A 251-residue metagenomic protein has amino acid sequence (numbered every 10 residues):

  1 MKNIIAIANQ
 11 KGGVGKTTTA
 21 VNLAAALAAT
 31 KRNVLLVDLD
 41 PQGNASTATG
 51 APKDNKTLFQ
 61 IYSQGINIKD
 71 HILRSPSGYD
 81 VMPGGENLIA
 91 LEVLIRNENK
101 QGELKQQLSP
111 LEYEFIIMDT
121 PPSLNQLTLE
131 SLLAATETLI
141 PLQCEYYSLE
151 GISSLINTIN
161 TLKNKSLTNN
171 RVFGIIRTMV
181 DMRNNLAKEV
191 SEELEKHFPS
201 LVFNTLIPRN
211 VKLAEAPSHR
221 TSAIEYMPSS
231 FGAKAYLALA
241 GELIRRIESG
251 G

Functional and structural regions predicted by a protein language model:
M1-G251: P-loop NTP-binding core
